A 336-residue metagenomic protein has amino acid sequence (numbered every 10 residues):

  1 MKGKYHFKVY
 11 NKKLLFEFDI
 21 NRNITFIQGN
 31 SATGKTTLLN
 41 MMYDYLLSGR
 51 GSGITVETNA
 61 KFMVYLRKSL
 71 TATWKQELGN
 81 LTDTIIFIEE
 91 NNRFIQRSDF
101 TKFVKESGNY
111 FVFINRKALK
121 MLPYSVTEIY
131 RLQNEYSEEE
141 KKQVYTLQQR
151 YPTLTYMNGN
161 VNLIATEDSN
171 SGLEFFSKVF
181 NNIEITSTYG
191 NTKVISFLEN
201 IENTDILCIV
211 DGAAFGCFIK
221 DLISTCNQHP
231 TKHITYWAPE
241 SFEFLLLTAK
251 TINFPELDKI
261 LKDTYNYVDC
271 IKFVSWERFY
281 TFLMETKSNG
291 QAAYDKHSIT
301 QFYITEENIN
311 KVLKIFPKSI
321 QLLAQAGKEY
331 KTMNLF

Functional and structural regions predicted by a protein language model:
M1-F16, E138-K141: N-terminal pre-Walker A segment at the start of P-loop NTPase domains
I27: Hydrophobic anchor at the beta1->P-loop junction of P-loop NTPases
T33-K35: Conserved glycine(s) of the Walker
L38-N40: Post-Walker A alpha-helix
D44-T55: Post-Walker A helix-loop "phosphate-sensing" segment adjacent to the P-loop in P-loop NTPases
L66-S98: Conserved P-loop NTPase "ATPase switch" module shared by AAA+ and STAND
F87-E89, G108-L119: Structural recognition of the conserved hydrophobic beta-strand(s) that form the central parallel beta-sheet of P-loop
N92-R93, T127-F336: Acidic, divalent-metal-binding catalytic cores of TOPRIM and closely related two-metal-ion phosphodiester/pyrophosphate
